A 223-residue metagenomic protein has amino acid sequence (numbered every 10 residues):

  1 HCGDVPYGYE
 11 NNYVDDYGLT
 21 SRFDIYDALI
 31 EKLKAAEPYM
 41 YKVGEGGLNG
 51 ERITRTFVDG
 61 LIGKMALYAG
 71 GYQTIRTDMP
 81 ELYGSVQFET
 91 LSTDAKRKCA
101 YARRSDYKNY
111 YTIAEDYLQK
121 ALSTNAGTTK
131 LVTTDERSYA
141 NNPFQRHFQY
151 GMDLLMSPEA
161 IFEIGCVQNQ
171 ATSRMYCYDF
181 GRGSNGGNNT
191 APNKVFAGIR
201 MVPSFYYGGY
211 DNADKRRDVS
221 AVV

Functional and structural regions predicted by a protein language model:
H1, N12-R55: Conserved, well-structured interaction surfaces
V5, Y26, K34-A35, R52-D59 (+1 more regions): An aromatic- and glycine-enriched ligand-binding surface/loop that stacks and positions planar moieties
E10-G18, G47, D94-R104: Short helix/strand-bridging catalytic loops that position acidic/His residues to coordinate divalent metals and engage
